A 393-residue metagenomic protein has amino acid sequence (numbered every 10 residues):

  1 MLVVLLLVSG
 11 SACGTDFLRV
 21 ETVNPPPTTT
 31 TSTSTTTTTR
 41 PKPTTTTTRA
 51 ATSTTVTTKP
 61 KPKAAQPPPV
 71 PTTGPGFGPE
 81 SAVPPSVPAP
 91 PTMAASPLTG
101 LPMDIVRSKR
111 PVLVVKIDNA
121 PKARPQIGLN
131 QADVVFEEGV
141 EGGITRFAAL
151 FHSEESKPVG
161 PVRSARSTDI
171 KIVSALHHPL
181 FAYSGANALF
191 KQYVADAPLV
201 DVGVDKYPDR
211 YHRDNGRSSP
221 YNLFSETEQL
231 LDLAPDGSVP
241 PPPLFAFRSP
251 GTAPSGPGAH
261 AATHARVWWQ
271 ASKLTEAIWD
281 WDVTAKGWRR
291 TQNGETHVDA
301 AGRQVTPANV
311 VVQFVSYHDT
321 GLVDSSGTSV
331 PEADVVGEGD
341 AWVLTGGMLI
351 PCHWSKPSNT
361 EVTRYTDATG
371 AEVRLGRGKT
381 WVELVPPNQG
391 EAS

Functional and structural regions predicted by a protein language model:
S9-A12: C-terminal motif of bacterial Sec signal peptides marking the signal peptidase cleavage site
G14-F17: Bacterial signal peptide processing site
V23-T73, A82, S86: Extracellular mucin-like PTS domains
G74-E80, V87, T92-A132, E141-S393: A surface/extracellular/periplasmic glyco- and lipid-processing/surface-interacting theme
